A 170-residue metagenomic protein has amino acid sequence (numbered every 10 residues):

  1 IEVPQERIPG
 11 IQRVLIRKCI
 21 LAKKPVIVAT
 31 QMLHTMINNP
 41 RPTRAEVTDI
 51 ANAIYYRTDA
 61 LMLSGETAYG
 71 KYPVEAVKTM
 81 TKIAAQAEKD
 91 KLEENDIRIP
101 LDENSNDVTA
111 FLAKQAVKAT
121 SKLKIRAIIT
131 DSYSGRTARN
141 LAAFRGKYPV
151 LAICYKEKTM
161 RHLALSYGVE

Functional and structural regions predicted by a protein language model:
I1, D49-P73: Glycine-rich phosphate-binding active-site loops on the catalytic face of alpha/beta enzymes
V3-Q31, T35, G146-K147: Helical hairpin unit composed of two closely spaced alpha helices linked by a short loop
Q12, T67-D90: C-terminal helical cap(s) of enzyme catalytic domains, especially alpha/beta-barrels
L21, T79-V117: Long, charged amphipathic helices and adjacent flexible linkers at domain junctions
V26-T30, I54, L61-L63, V150: Hydrophobic faces of well-ordered beta-strands that scaffold small-molecule active sites in alpha/beta enzyme cores
A29, S64, G70, K89-I99 (+2 more regions): Flexible, glycine/charged-enriched surface loops at secondary-structure junctions
H34-Y56: Catalytic cores of alpha/beta
R139, R145-E170: Nucleotide-binding motor/catalytic cores of P-loop/tubulin-like NTPases across gene-expression machines
